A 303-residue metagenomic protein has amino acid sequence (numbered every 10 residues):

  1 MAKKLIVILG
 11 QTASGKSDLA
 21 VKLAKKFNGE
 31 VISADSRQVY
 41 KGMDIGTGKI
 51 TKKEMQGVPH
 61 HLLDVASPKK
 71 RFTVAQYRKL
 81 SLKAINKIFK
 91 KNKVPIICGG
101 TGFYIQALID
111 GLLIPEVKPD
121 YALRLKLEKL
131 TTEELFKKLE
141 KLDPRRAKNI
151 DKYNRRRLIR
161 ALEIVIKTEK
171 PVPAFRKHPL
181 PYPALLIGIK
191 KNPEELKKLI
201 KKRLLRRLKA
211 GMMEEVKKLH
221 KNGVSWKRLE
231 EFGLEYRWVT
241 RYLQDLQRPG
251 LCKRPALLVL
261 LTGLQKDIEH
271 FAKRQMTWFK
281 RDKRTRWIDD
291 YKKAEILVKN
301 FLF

Functional and structural regions predicted by a protein language model:
M1-F303: Phosphate/pyrophosphate-binding catalytic cores of soluble transferases and nucleic-acid-acting enzymes
